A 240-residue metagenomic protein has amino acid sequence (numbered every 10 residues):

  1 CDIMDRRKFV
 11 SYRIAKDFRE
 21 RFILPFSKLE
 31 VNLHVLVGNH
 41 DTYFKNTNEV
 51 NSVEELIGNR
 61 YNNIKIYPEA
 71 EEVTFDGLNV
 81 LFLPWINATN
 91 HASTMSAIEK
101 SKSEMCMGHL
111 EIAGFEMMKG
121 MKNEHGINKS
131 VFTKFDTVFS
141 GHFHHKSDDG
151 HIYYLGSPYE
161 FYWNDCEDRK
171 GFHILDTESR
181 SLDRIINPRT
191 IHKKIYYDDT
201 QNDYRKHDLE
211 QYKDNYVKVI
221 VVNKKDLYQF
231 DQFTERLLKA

Functional and structural regions predicted by a protein language model:
C1-E72, V131-F135: Core catalytic region of metal-dependent phosphoesterases/phosphodiesterases, especially metallo-beta-lactamase-like
D5, I112, H145: Short active-site segment of divalent metal-dependent hydrolases/proteases that encodes the spacing between
F26-E30, A97-S101, K129-K134, E210-Y212 (+1 more regions): Short, conserved loop/helix-junction motifs that constitute active-site signature segments in enzyme catalytic cores
N32-L33, N79, S103-E104, H151 (+1 more regions): Residues at the starts of beta-strands that form the adenosine-phosphate
N39-S130, L155-P158, I174: Conserved catalytic scaffold of divalent metal-dependent phosphoesterases
M118-R184: Conserved beta-sheet core of the metallophosphoesterase superfamily
D176-A240: Accessory, non-catalytic peripheral segments of nucleic-acid enzymes
